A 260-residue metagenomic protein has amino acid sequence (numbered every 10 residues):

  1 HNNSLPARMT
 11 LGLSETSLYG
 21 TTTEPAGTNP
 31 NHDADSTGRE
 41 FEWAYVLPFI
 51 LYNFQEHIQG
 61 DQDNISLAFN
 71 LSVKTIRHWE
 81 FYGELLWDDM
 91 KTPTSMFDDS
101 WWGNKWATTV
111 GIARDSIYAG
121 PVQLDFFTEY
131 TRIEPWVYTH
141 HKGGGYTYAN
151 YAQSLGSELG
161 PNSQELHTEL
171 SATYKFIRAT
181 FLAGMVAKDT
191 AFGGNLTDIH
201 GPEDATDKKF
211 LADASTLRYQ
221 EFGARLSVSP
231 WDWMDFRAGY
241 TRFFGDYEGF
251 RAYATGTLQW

Functional and structural regions predicted by a protein language model:
H1-Q153, G160-L166, T173, M185-A191 (+1 more regions): Signature for the C-terminal beta-barrel architecture of outer-membrane proteins
I76-H78, F176, W231-W233: Alpha-helical membrane-anchoring segments
R178, E248: Short, mixed charged/polar active-site loops that provide acid/base catalysis or chelate metal/phosphate cofactors
T180-A183: Long, C-terminal catalytic modules of enzymes
L217-R242: C-terminal structured domain segments
V228, G249-W260: Outer-membrane beta-barrel "beta-signal"
